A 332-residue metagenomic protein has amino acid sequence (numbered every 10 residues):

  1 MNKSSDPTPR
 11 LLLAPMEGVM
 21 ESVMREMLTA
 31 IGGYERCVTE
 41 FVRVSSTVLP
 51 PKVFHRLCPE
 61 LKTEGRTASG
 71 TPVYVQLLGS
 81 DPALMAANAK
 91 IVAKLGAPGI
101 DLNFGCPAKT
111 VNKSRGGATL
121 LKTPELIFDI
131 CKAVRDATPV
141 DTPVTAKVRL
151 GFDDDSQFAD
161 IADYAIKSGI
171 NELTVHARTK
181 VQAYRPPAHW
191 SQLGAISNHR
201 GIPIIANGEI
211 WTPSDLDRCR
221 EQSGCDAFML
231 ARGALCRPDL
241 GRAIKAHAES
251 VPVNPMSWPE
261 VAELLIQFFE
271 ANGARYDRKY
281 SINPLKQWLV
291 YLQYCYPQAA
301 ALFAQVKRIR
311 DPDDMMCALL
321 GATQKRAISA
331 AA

Functional and structural regions predicted by a protein language model:
M1-A332: Flavin-dependent oxidoreductase catalytic cores
